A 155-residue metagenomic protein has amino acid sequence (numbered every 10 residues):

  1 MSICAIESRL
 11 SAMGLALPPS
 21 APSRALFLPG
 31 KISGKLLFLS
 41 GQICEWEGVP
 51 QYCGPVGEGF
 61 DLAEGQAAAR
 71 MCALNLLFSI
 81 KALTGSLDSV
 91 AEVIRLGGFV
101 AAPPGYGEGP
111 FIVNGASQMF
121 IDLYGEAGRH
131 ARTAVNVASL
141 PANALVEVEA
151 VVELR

Functional and structural regions predicted by a protein language model:
M1-R155: Short, polar/acidic, helix-capping and beta-turn segments at strand->helix junctions that line the mouths
